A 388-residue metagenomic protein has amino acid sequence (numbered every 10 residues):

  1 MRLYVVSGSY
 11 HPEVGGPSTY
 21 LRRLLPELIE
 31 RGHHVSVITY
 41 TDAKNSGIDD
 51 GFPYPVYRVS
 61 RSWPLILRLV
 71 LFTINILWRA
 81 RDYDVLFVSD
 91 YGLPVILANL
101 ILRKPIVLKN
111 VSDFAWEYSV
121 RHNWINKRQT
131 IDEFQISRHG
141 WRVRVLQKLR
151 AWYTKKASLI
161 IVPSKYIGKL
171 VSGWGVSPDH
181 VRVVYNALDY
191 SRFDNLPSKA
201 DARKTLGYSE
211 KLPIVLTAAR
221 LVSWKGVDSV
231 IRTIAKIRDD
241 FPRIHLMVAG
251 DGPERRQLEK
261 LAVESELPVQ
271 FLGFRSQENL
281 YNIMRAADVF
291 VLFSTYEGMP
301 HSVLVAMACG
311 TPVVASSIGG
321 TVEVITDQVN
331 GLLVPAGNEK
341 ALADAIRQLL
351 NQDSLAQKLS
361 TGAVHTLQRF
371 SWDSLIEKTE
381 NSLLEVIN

Functional and structural regions predicted by a protein language model:
V6, S209-K225, I231-I234: Conserved donor-binding/catalytic core segment of Leloir-type glycosyltransferases
I74-L77, R81, T130-I160: Membrane-proximal helix-turn-helix segments that form the acceptor-binding/catalytic region of lipid-linked
T154, F274-R275, N282-A287: Short alpha-helical donor nucleotide-sugar binding micro-motif in glycosyltransferases
Y166, A187: Carbohydrate-associated surface elements
E259-R275: Nucleotide-activated donor-binding/catalytic signature segment of Leloir-type glycosyltransferases, i.e., the conserved
T295: Aromatic "clamp/platform" in nucleotide-sugar-dependent glycosyltransferases that forms part of the donor/acceptor
P312-A315, I325: Short hydrophobic beta-strand element within catalytic cores of glycosyltransferases and related nucleotide-activated
D327-Q328, L332-E339, Q348-D353: Conserved acidic donor-binding segment of nucleotide-sugar-dependent glycosyltransferases
